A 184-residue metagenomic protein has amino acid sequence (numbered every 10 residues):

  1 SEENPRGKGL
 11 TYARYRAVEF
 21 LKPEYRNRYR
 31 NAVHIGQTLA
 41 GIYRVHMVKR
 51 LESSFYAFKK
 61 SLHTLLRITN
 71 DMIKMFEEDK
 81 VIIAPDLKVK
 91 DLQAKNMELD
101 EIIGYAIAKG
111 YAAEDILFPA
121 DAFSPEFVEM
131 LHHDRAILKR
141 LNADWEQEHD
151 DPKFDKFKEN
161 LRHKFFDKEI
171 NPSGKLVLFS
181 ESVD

Functional and structural regions predicted by a protein language model:
S1-D184: Helicase motor interdomain insertion/brace
